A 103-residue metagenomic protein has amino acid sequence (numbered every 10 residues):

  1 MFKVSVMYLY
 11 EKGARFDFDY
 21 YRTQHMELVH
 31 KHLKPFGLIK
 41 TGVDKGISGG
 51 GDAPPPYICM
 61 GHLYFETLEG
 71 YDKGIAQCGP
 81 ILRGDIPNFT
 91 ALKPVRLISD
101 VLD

Functional and structural regions predicted by a protein language model:
M1-D103: Macromolecular interaction modules
